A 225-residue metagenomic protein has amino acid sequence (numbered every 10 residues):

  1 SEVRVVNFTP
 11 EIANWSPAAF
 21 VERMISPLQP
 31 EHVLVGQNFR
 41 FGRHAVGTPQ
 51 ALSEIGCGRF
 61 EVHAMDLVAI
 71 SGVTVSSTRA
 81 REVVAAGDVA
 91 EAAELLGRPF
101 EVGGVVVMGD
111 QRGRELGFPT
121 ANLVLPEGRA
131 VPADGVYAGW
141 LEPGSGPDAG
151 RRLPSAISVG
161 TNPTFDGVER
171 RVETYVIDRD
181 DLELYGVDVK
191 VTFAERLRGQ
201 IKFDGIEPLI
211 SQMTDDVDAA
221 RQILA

Functional and structural regions predicted by a protein language model:
E2-N7: Short, well-structured secondary-structure segments
F8, L67, V159: Active-site donor-binding loop signature of nucleotide-sugar glycosyltransferases
E11-T120, Q200, D204-M213, V217: Classical nucleotidyltransferase
G109-A225: Phosphate/ribose-recognition catalytic cores of enzymes acting on nucleotide-derived substrates
